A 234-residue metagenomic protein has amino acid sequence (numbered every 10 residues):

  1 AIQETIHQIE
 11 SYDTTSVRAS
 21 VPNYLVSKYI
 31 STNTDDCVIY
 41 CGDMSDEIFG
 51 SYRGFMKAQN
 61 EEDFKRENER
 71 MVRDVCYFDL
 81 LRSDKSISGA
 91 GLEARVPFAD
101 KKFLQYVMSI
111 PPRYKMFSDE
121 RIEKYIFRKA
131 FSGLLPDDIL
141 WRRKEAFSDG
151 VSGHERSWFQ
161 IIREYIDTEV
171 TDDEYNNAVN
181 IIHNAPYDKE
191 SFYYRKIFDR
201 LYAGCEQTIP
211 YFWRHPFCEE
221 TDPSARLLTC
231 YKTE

Functional and structural regions predicted by a protein language model:
A1-L134, D149-Q160, Y175-Y187, S191-E234: ATP-dependent adenylate-handling active sites, centered on carboxylate activation for C-N bond formation
P136-A146: Conserved S-adenosyl-L-methionine
R163-D167: Activation targets extended, charge/polar-rich intrinsically disordered C-terminal tails
T168-D173: Surface/interface-facing alpha-helical segments and adjacent flexible terminal/loop regions used for partner/assembly
